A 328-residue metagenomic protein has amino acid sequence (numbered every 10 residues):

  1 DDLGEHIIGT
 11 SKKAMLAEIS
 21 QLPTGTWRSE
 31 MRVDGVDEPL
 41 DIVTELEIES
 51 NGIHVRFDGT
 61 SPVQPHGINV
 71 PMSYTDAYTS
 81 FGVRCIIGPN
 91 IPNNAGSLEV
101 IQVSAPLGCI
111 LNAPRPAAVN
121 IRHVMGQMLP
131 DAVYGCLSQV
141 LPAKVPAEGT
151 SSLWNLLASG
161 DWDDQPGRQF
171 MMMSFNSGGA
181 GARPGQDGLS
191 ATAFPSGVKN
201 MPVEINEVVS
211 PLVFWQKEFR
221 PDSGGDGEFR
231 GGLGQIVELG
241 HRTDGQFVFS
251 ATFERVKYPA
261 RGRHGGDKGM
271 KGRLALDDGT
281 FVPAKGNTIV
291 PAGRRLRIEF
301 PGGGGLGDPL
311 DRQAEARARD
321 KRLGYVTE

Functional and structural regions predicted by a protein language model:
D1-H54, D58-E328: Glycine/proline-enriched, intrinsically flexible loops and inter-domain linkers
